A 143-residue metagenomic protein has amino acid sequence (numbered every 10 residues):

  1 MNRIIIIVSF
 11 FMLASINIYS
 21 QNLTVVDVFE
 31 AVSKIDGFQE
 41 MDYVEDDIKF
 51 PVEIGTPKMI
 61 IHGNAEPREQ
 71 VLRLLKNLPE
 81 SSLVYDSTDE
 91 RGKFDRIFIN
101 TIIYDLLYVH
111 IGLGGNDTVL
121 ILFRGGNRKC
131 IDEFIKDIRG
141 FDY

Functional and structural regions predicted by a protein language model:
M1-I4, Q21: Positively charged n-region of N-terminal signal peptides that target proteins for export
I4-I16: Sec-dependent N-terminal signal peptides
I16-N22: Sec/Tat signal peptide C-region and signal peptidase I cleavage site
N22-V71: Early exported N-terminus immediately downstream of N-terminal targeting peptides
A31, R73-N77, F134-D137: Residues that form generic nucleotide/phosphate-binding pockets
K58-Y108: Mature extracytoplasmic domains of secretory-pathway proteins
F98-K129: A short, solvent-exposed beta-edge/loop patch
R128-Y143: Surface-exposed amphipathic alpha-helical segments
